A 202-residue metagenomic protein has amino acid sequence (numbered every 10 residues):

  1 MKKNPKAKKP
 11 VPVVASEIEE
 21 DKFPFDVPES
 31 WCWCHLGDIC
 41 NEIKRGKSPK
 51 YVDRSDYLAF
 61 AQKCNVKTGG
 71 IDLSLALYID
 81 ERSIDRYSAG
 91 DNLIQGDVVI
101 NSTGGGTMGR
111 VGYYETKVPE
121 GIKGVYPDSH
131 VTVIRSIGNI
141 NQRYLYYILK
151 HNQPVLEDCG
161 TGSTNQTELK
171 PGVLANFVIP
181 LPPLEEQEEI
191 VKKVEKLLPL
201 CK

Functional and structural regions predicted by a protein language model:
M1-V14: Extended, domain-scale alpha-helical bundle/helix-rich regions
S16-E17, D21-K22, G37-Y51, C64-D97: Sequence-specific dsDNA recognition surfaces
E17-G46, P180, L184-K192, L197-K202: Non-catalytic DNA-recognition/assembly elements of restriction-modification systems
K22-V27, I84-D85, T132-I137, A175-L181: Short, well-ordered beta-strand elements within core beta-sheets of diverse protein domains
I39-I43, V99-S102, Y114, I137 (+3 more regions): Generic, well-ordered alpha-helical scaffold segments in large soluble proteins
Q62, R82, S88-K150, K170: A short beta-sheet element
I148-F177: Specificity-determining recognition surfaces
